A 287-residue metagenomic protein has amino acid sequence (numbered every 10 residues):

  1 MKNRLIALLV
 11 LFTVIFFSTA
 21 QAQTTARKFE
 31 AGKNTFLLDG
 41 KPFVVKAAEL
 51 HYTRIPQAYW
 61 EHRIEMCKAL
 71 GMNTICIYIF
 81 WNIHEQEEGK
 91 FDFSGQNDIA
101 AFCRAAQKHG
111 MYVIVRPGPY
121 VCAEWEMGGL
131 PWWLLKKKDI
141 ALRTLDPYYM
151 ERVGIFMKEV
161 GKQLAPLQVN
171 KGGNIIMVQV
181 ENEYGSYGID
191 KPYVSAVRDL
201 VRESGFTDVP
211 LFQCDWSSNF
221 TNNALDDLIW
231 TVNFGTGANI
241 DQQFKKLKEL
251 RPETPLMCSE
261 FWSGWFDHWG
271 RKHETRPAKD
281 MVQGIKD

Functional and structural regions predicted by a protein language model:
M1-T24: Bacterial Sec-dependent N-terminal signal peptides
Q21-T74, R104, K108-Y112: N-terminal carbohydrate-binding accessory modules
D39, V121-K162: Active-site-adjacent "subsite" loops/lids of carbohydrate-active enzymes
V44-K46, G71-N73, Q107-V113, V169-I176 (+3 more regions): Short, well-ordered coil/turn segments that N-cap beta-strands
V45-P56, F80-D98, L135-G154, Q179-D190 (+2 more regions): The substrate-binding groove and active-site-proximal loops of carbohydrate-active enzymes, especially glycoside
W60-E126, R198-V209: Aromatic-lined substrate-binding rim segments of carbohydrate-active enzymes
Q107, M111, S204, G237-D287: Catalytic-core region of carbohydrate-active enzymes that cleave or remodel glycosidic bonds
Y149-D226: Active-site neighborhood of glycoside hydrolase catalytic domains
